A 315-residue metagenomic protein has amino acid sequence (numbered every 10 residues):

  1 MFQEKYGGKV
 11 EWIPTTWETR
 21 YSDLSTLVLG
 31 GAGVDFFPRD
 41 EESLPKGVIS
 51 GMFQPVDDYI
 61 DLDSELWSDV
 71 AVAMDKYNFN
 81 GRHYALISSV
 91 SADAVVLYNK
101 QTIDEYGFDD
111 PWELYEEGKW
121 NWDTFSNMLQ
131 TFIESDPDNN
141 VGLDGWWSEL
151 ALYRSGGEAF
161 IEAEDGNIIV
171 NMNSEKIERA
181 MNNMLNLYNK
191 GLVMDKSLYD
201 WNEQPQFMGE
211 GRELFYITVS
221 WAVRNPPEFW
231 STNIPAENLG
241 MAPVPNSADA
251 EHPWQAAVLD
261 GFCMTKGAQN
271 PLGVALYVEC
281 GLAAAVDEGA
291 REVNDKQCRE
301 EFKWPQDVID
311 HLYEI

Functional and structural regions predicted by a protein language model:
M1-K46, S50, Q269, A285-G289: Conserved N-terminal structural module of periplasmic/extracytoplasmic solute-binding proteins
P14-D23, E42, G118-T124, K196-E210: Short helix-initiation/N-cap motifs at beta->coil->alpha
F37, F79-A94, D104, N121-I169 (+1 more regions): Extracytoplasmic/periplasmic solute-binding protein
E41-V95, D123, A242: Hinge/lid segment of periplasmic solute-binding proteins
L44-V48, S220-P235: A ligand-binding cleft/hinge motif common to bilobed small-molecule-binding domains
D57-D69, E113-E117, A159-R179, S231-N233 (+1 more regions): Short, solvent-exposed loop/beta-turn-alpha elements that line the ligand-binding surface or hinge of extracytoplasmic
S126-L129, D165-L198: Glycine-centered hinge/linker elements that transmit conformational signals in sensory and ligand-binding systems
W230-F302: Extracytoplasmic/periplasmic substrate-recognition and gating elements
